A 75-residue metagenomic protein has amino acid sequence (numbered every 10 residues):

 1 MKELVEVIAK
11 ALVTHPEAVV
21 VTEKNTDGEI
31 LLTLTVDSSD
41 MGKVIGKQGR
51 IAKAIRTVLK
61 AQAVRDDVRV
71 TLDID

Functional and structural regions predicted by a protein language model:
M1-K43, K47, K53-D75: RNA-contacting regions in translation and RNA-metabolism proteins, encompassing KH/S1 modules where present
